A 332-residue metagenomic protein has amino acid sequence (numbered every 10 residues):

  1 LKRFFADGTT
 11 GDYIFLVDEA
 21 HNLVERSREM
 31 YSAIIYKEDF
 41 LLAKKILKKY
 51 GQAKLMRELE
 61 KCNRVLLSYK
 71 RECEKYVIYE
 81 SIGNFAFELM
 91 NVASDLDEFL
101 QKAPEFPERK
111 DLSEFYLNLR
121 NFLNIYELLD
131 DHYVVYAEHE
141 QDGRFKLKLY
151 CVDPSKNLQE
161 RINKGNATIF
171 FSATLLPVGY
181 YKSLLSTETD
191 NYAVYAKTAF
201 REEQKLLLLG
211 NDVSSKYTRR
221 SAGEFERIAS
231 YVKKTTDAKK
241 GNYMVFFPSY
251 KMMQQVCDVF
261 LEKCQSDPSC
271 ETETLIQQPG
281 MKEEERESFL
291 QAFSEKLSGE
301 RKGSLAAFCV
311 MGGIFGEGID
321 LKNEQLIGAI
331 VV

Functional and structural regions predicted by a protein language model:
L1-G11, F289, V310-F315: Conserved RecA-like ASCE ATPase "motif II neighborhood" in helicase/translocase motors
K2-M244, P248-S269: Conserved coupling segment at the C-terminus of the helicase ATP-binding
T10-D12, G165-N166, K302-S304, Q325-I327: Short coil/turn connectors at secondary-structure junctions
V17, F171, N211, F246-P248 (+3 more regions): Generic beta-strand/beta-sheet core signal
N163, D237, S294, S298-R301 (+1 more regions): Residue-level signal for alpha-helix termini/capping positions
R227, V232, G299-E317: Extended, charge-rich low-complexity interaction segments
S266-C309: Conserved motor-coupling elements within RecA-like helicase/translocase cores
I319-V332: A short beta-strand element within the Helicase C-terminal
